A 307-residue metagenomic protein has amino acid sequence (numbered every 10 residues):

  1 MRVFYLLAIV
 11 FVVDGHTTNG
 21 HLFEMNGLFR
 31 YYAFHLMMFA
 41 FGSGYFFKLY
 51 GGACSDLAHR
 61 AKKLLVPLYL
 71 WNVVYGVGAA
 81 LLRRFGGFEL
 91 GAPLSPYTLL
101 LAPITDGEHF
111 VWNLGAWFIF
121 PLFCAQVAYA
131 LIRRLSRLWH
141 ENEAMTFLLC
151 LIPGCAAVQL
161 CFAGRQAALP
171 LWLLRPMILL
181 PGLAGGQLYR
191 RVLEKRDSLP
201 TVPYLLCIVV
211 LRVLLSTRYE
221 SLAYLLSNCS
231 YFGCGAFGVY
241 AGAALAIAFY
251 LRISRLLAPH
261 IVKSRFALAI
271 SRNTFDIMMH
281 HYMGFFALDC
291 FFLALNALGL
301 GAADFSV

Functional and structural regions predicted by a protein language model:
M1-E24, G42, K63-R84, C124 (+4 more regions): Kinked, hydrophobic transmembrane alpha-helices enriched for aromatic residues and small/kink-inducing positions
M1-F4, F29, A58, V111 (+5 more regions): Membrane-interface helix-boundary signature
L22-Y50, A163-R175, L225-A246: Alpha-helical transmembrane segments and their immediate interhelical/interface regions in integral membrane proteins
Y31-Y32, F39-A40, F46-K48, Y75 (+3 more regions): Hydrophobic alpha-helical segments with transmembrane-like composition
Y32-K62, Y69-F88, Y129, S254-A258 (+1 more regions): Juxtamembrane transmembrane-helix termini
S43-H59, P170-L179, A241-A267: Cytoplasmic juxtamembrane interface segments
Y50-H59, I132-A144, Y189-V202, L256-A269: Membrane-interface helix-boundary motifs at transmembrane edges
R196-D276, M283, F291-F292, L298-S306: Alpha-helical transmembrane segments and terminal signal-anchor/GPI-anchor hydrophobic tails, characterized by long
